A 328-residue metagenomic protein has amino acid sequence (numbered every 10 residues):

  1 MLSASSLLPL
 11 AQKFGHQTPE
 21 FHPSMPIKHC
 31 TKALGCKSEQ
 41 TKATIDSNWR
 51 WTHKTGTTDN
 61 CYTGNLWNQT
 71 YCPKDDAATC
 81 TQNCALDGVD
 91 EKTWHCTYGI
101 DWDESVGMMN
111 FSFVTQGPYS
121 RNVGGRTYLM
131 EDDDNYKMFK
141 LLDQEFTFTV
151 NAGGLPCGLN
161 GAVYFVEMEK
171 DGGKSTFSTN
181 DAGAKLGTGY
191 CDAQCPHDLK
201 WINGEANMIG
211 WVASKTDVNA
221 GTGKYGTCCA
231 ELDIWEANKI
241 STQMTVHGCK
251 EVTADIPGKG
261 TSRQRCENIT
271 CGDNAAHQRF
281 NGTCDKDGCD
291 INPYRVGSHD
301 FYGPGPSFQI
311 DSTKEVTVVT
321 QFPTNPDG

Functional and structural regions predicted by a protein language model:
M1-Q12: Cleavable N-terminal signal peptides of Sec/SRP-targeted secreted and luminal proteins
L10-A230, W235-T242: A long-range scaffold signal marking pre-active-site subdomains of enzyme folds
T188, Q194-G328: C-terminal accessory segments of proteins
